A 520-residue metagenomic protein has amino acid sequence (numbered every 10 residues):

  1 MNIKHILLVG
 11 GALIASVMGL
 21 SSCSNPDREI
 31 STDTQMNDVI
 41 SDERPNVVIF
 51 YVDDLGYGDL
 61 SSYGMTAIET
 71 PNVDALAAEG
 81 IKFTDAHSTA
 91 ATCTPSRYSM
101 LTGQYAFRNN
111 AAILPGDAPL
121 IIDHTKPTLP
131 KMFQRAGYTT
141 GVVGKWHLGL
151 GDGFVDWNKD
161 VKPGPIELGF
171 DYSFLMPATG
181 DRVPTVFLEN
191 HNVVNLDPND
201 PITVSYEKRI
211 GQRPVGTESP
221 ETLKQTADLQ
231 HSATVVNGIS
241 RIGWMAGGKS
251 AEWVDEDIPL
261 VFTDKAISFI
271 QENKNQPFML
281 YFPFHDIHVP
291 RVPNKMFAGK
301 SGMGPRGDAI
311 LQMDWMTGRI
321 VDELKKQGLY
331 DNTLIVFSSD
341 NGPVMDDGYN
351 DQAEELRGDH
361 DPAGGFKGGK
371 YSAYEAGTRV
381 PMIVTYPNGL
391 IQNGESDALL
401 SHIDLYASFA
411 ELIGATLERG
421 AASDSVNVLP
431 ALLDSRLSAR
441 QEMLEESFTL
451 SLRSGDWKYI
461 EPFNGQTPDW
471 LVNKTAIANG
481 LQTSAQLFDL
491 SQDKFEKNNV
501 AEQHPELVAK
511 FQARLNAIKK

Functional and structural regions predicted by a protein language model:
M1-G10: Bacterial N-terminal signal peptides that target proteins for export
V9-G19: Bacterial N-terminal signal peptides
I14, C23-Q486, K494-K520: Formylglycine-dependent sulfatase
